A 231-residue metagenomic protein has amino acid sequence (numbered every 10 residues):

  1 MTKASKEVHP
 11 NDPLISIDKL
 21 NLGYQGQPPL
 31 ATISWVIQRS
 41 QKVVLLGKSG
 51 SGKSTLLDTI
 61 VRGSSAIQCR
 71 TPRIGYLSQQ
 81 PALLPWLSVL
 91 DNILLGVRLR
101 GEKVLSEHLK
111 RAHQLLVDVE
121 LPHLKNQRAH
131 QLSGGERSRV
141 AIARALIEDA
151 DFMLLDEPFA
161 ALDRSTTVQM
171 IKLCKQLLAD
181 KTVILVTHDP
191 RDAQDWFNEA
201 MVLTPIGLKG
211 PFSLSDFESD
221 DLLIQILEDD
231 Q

Functional and structural regions predicted by a protein language model:
S106-L124: Conserved ABC ATPase "signature" region
R128-L132, E136: Conserved ABC ATPase signature
I142: Hydrophobic anchor residue at the start of the ABC signature
E148, A179: Conserved signature/switch motifs of ABC ATPase nucleotide-binding domains
M153-E157: Catalytic Walker B motif of ABC-type/P-loop ATPase nucleotide-binding domains
R164-T166: Helix N-cap at the start of a conserved alpha-helix in ABC-type nucleotide-binding domains
P205-D230: Conserved beta-strand-loop-alpha-helix hinge in the C-terminal portion of ABC ATPase nucleotide-binding domains
